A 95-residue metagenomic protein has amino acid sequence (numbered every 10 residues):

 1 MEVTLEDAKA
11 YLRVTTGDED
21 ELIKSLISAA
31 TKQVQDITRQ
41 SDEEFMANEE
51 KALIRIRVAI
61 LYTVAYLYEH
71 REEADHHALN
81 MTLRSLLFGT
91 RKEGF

Functional and structural regions predicted by a protein language model:
M1-F95: Divalent metal-cofactor coordination and adjacent catalytic microenvironments
